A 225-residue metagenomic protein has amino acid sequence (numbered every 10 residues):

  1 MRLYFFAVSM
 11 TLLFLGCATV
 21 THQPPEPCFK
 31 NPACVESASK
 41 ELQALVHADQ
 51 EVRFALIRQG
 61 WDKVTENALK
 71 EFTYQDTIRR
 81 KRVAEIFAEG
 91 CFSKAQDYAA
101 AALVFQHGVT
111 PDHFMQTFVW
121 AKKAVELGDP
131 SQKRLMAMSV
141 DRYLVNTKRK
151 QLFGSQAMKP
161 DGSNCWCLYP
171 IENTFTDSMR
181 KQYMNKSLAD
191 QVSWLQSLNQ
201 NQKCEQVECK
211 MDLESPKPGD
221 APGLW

Functional and structural regions predicted by a protein language model:
M1-Y4: Positively charged n-region of N-terminal signal peptides that target proteins for export
L15-G16: C-terminal motif of bacterial Sec signal peptides marking the signal peptidase cleavage site
H22-S93, N146-D161, C165-C167, D190-L198 (+1 more regions): N-terminal alpha-helical interaction modules that lie
R79-R82, I86, V104, H113-W120: Alpha-helical solenoid repeat scaffolds, predominantly canonical TPR units
A102, Q106-T110, Y143-L144: Short coil/turn linking the two alpha-helices of tandem helical-hairpin repeats
M115-P130, A157-P160: TPR/TPR-like (Sel1-like) alpha-helical repeat modules
L127-S139: Boundary/linker segments of alpha-helical solenoid repeat arrays
Y169-L198: Amphipathic alpha-helical packing elements
